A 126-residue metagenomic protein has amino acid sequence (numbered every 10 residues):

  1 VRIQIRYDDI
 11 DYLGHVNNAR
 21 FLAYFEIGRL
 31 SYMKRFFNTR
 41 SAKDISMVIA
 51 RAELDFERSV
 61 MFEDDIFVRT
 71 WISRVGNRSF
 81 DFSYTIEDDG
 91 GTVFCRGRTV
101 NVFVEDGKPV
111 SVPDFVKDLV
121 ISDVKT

Functional and structural regions predicted by a protein language model:
V1, F56, V60-F62, S73-T126: HotDog/MaoC-like acyl-thioester-processing domains
V1-R51, E105-T126: Hot-dog-fold acyl-thioester-processing enzymes
Y32-F80, R96: Hydrophobic beta-strand-centered segment that forms part of the acyl-chain substrate-binding groove
